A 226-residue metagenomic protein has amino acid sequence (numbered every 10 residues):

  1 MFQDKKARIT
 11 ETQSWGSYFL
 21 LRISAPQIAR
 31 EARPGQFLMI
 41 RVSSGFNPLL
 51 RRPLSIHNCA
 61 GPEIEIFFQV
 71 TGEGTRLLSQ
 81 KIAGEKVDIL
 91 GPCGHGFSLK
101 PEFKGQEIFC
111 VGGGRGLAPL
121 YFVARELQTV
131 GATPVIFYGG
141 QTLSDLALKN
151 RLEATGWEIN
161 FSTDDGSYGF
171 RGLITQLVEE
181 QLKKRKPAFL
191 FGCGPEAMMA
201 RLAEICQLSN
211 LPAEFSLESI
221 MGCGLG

Functional and structural regions predicted by a protein language model:
F2-E85: Ferredoxin-reductase
E73-G222: FNR/FR-type flavoprotein reductase catalytic core
G224-G226: Structured adenosyl-cofactor binding patch, chiefly the S-adenosyl-L-methionine
